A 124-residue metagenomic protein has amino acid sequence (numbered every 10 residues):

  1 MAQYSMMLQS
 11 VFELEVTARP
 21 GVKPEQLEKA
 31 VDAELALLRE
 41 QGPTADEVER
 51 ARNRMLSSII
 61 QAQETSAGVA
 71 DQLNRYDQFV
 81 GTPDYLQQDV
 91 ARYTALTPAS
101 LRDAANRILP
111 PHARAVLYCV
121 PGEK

Functional and structural regions predicted by a protein language model:
M1-A2, E15, N74, L117-V120: Residues in well-ordered beta-strands of folded domains
M1-Q9, E34, I60-Y93: Scaffold signal of the M16-like zinc-metallopeptidase fold and its non-catalytic homologs
Q3-A62: M16/insulysin-pitrilysin zinc metalloprotease superfamily fold
Q9-V11, P43, R50-R52, E64 (+3 more regions): Extracytoplasmic
K23, L27-A30, E34, T44-E47 (+6 more regions): Stable alpha-helical elements in mature extracytoplasmic
E40, T44, S57, Q61-T65 (+5 more regions): Intrinsically disordered or highly flexible coil/loop and linker segments, enriched in small and charged/polar residues
Q88-K124: Proteolytic maturation boundary segments
